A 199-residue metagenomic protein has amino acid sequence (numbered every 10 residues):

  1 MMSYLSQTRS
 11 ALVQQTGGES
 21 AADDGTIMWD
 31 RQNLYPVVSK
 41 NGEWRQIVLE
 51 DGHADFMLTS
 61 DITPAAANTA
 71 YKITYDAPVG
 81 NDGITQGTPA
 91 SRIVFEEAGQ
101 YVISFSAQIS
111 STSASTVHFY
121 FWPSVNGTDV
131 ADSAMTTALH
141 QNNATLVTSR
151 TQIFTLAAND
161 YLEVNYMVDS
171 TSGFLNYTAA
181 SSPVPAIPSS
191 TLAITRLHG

Functional and structural regions predicted by a protein language model:
M1-N33: Extracellular/surface-exposed low-complexity repeats and stalk/linker segments enriched in Gly/Pro and small polar
Q32-N33, R45-G199: Extracellular jelly-roll beta-sandwich "head" domains, especially the C-terminal globular C1q domain
L34-G42: Short beta-strand segments and strand-loop junctions that repeat across beta-rich extracellular domains
